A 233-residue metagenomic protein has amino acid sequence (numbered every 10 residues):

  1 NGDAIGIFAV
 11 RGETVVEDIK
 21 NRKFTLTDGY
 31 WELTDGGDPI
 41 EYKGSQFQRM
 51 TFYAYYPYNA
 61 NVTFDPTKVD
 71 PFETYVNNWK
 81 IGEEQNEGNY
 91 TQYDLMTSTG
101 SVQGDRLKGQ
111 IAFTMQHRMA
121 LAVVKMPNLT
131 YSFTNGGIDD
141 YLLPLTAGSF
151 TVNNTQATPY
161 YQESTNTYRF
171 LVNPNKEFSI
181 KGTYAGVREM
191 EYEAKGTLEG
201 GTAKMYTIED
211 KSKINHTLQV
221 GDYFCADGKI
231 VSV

Functional and structural regions predicted by a protein language model:
N1-T130, S164-N166, V172-P174, T183-D210 (+1 more regions): Short, low-hydrophobicity acidic/polar segments
G6-E13, D139-Y160: Short amphipathic beta-strand segments in non-cytosolic proteins
S132-I138: Short, hydrophobic/aromatic beta-strand segments
